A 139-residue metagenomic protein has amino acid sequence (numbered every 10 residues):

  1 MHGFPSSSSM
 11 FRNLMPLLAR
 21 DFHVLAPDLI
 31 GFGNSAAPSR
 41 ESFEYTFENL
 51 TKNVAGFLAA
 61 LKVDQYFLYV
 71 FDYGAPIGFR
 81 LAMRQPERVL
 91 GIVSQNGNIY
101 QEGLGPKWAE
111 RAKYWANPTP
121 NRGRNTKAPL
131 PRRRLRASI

Functional and structural regions predicted by a protein language model:
M1-A37, F57: Conserved HGGG/HGGXW glycine-rich cap/lid loop of the alpha/beta-hydrolase fold
L25, F32-Y69, Y73-I139: Flexible "cap/lid" subdomain of the alpha/beta-hydrolase fold that forms the substrate-access gate
